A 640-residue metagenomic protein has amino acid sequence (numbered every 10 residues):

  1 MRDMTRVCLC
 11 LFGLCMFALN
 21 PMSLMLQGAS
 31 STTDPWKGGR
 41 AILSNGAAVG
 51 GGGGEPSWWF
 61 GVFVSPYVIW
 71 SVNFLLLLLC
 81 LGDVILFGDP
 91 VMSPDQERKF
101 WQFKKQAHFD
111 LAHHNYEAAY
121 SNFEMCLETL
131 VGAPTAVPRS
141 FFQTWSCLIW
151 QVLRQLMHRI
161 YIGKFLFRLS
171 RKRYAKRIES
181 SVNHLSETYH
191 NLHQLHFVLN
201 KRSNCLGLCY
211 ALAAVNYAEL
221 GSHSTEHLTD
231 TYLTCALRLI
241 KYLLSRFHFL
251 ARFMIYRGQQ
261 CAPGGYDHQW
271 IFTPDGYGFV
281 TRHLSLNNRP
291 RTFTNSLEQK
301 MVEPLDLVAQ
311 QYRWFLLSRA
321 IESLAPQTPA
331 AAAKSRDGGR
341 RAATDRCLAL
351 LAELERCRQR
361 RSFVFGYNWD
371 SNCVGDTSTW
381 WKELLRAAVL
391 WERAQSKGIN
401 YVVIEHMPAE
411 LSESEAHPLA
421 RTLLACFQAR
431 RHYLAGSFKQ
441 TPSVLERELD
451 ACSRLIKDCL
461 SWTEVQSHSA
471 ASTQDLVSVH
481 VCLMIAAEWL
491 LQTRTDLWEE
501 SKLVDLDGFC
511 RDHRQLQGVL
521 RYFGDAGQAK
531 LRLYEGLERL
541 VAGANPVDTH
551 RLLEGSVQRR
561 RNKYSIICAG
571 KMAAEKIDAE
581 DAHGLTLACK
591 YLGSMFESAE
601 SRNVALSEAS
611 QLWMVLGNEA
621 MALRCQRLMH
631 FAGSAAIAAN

Functional and structural regions predicted by a protein language model:
R2-M4, W36-P66, K172-S180: Juxtamembrane membrane-interface segments at transmembrane-helix boundaries in membrane proteins
R2-V7, P90-K104: Helix-loop boundary elements of multi-pass alpha-helical membrane proteins
M4-L14, V68-V72: Alpha-helical transmembrane segments and their helix-membrane boundary motifs
F12-G28, L75-F87: Membrane-embedded alpha-helices of multi-pass membrane proteins, especially ion channels and transporters
M22-G39, E117-T129: Short linear, low-complexity motifs centered on an aromatic residue
M25-G46, F87-Q96: Interhelical loop segments of eukaryotic multi-pass membrane proteins
E55-V91: Short, charge-rich, low-complexity alpha-helical interaction segments
P94, F103-K104, H108-A119, E124-E128 (+1 more regions): Alpha-helical solenoid scaffolds
